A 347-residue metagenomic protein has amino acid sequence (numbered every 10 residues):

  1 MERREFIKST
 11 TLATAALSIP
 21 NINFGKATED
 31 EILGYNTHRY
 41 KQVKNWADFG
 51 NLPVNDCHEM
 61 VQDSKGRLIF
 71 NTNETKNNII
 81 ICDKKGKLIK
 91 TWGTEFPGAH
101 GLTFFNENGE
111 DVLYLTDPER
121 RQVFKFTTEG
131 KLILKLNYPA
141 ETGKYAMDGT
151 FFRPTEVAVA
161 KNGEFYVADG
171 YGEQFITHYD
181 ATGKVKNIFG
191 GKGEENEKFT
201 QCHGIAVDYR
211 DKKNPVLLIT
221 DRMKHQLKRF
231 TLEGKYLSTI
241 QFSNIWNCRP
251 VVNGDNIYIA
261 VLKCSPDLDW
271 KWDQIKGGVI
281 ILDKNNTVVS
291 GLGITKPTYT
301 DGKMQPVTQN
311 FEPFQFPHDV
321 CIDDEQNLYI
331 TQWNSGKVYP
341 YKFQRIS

Functional and structural regions predicted by a protein language model:
E5-G25: N-terminal export signals
K26-V43: Blade/loop signatures of beta-propeller domains
K44-G50, L134-D148, K186-E197, T287-N310: Surface-exposed loop and turn segments in beta-propeller and other repeat-based domains that flank or scaffold
L52-K65, E95-G109, E141-N162, E194-P215 (+4 more regions): Beta-rich, blade/repeat-based domains predominating in secreted/periplasmic proteins but also intracellular
R67-F70, V112-Y114, F165-Y166, V216-L218 (+2 more regions): Conserved beta-propeller blade signature
N77-I80, K85-E107: Blade-loop segments of beta-propeller domains
T116-A160: Asp-box/WD-like beta-propeller blade repeats and closely related beta-sheet repeat scaffolds
F316-S347: Blade-level signature of beta-propeller repeat domains, shared across WD40, Kelch, NHL, RCC1 and BNR/Asp-box propellers
